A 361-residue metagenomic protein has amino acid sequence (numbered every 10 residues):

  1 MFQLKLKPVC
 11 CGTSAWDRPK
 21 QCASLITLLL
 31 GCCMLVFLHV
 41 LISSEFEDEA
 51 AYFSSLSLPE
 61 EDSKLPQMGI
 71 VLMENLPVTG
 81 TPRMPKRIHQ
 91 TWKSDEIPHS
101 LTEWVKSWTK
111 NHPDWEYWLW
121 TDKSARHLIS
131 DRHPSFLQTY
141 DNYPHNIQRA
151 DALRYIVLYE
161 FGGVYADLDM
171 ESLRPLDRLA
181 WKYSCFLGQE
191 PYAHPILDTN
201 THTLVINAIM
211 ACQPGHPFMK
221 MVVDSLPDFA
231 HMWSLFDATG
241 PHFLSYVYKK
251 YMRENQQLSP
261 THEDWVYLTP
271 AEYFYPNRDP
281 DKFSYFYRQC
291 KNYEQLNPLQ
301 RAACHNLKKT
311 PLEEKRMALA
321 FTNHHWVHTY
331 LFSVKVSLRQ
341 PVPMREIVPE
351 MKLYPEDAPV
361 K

Functional and structural regions predicted by a protein language model:
F2-A150, A166-K361: Glycosyltransferase-associated regions of secretory-pathway enzymes, highlighting luminal stem/catalytic domains
D151-G163: Small-residue hinge/turn detector
